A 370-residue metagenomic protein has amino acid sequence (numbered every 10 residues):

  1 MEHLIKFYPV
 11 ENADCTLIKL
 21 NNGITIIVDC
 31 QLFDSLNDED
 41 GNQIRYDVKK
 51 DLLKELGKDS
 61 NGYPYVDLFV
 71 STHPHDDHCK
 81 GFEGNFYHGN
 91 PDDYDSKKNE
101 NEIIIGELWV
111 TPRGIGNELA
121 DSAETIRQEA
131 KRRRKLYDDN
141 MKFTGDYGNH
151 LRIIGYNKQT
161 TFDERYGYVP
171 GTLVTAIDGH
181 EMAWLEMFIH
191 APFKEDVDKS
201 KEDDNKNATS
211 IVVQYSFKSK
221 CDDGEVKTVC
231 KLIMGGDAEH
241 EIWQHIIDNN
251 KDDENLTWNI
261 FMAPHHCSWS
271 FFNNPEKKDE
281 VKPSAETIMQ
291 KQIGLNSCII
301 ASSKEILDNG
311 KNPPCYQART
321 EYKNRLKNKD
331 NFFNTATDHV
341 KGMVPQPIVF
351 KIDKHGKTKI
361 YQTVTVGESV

Functional and structural regions predicted by a protein language model:
M1-L4, N61-P64, L68, K80-L232 (+1 more regions): Flexible, acidic/histidine-containing loops and adjacent segments that form or flank the divalent-metal
F7-C15, K19-V66, V70-K98, F193-L295 (+2 more regions): Active-site-proximal loop/helix segments of hydrolase catalytic cores
